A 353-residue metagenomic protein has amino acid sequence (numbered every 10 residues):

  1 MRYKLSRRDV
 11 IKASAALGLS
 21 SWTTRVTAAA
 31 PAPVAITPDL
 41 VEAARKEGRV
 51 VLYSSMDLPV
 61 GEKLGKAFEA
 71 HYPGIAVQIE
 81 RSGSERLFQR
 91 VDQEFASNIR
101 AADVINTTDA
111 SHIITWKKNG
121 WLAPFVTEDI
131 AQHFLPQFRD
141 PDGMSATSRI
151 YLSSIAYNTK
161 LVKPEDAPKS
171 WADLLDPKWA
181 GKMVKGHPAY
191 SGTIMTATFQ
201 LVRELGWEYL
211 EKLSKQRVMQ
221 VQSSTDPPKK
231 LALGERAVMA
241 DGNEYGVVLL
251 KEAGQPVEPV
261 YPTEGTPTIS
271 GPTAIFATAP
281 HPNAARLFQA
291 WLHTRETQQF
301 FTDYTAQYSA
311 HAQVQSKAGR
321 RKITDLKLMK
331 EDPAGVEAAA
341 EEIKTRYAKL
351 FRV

Functional and structural regions predicted by a protein language model:
R2-L17: N-terminal secretory signal peptides and thylakoid transit peptides that target proteins across membranes
V34-R45, R49-V51, S55-G74: Short, polar/charged alpha-helical segment
V51-G65, V77-F95, R100-P228, A232-E235: Extracytoplasmic ligand-binding site segments that recognize negatively charged/polar headgroups
S111-T115, A237-P256: A ligand-binding cleft/hinge motif common to bilobed small-molecule-binding domains
I150-Y151, E211-S214, Q220-V221, A253-A279: Periplasmic-binding protein-like
A156-L161, F199, I269-H281, F300-F301: A bilobed periplasmic-binding-protein/Venus flytrap-type ligand-binding module shared by bacterial periplasmic
W179-A189, L292-S316: Periplasmic-binding protein-like
T297, Q315-V353: Extracellular/periplasmic bilobal clamshell ligand-binding domains
